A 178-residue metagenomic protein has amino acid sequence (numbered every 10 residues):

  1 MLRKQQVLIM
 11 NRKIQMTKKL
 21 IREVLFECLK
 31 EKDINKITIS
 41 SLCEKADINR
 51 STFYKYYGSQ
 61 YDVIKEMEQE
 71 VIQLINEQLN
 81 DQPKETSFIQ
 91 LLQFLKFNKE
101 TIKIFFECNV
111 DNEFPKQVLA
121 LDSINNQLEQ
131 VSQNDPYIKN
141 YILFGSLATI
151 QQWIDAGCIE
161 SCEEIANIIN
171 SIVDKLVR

Functional and structural regions predicted by a protein language model:
M1-C28, K32: Basic, helix-initiating cap at the start of DNA-binding domains
L8-I9, K30-I34, D47-K65: HTH DNA-binding helix-turn interface
I21, S40-K45, F53, L95: Append "Primarily bacterial transcriptional regulators
E27-E31, I37, M67-Q90: Amphipathic alpha-helical linker/stalk segments
N80-L119: Helical hydrophobic small-molecule/effector-binding pocket
N109-L147, E163, R178: Amphipathic alpha-helical packing segments from all-alpha helical-bundle domains
Q152-R178: C-terminal peripheral helix-coil segments that are non-catalytic and often amphipathic
